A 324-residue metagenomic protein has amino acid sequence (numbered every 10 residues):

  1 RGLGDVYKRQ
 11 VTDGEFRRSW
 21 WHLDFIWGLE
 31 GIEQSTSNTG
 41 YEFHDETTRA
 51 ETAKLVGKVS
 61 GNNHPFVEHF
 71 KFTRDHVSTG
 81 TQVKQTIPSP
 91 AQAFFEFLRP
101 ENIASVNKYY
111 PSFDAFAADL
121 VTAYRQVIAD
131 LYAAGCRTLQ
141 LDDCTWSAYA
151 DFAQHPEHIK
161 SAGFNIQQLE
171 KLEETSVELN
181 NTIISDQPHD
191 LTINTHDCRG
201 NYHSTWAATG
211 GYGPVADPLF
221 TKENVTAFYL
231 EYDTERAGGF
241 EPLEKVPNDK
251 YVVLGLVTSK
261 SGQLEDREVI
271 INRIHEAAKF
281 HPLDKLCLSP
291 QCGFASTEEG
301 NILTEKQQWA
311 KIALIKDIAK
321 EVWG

Functional and structural regions predicted by a protein language model:
R1-G324: Domain-level signal for soluble alpha/beta catalytic cores
